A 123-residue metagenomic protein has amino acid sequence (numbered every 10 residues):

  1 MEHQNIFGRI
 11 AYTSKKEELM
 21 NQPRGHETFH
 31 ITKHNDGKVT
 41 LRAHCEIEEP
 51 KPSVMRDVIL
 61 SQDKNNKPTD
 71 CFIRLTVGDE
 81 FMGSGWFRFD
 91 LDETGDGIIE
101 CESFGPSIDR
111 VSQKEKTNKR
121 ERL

Functional and structural regions predicted by a protein language model:
M1-M55, G78-S84: N-terminal cleavable signal peptides for secretion/export
E2-H26, T94-L123: Solvent-exposed helix/loop surface patches that form functional interfaces
K15-K16, K33, K38, K51 (+2 more regions): Context-gated lysine
E49-S112: Hydrophobic/aromatic-rich structural module bridging two neighboring secondary-structure elements via a short loop
